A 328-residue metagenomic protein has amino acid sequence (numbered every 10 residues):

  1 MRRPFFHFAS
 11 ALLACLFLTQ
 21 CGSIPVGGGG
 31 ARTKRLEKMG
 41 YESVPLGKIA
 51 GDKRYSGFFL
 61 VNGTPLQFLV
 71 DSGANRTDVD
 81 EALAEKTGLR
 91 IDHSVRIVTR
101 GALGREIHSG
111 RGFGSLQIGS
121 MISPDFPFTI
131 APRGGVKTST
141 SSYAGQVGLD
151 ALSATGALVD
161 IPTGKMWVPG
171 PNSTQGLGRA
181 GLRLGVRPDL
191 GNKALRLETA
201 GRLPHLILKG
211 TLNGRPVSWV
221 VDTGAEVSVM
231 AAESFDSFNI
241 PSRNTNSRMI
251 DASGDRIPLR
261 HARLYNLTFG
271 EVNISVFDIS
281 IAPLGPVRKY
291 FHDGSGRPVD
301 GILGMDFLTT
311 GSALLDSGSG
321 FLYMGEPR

Functional and structural regions predicted by a protein language model:
M1-S10: Bacterial N-terminal signal peptides that target proteins for export
A9-Q20: Bacterial N-terminal signal peptides
C21-R328: Pepsin/retropepsin-fold aspartyl endopeptidases
